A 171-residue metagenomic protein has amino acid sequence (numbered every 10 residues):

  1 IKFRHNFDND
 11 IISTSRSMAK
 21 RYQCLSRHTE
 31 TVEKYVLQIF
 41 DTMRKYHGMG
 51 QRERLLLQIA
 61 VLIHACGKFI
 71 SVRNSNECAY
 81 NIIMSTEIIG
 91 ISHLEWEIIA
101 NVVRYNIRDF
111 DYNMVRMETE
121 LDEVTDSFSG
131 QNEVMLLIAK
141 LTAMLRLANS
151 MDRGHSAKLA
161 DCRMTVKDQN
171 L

Functional and structural regions predicted by a protein language model:
K2-R21, R116: Long, charged amphipathic helices and adjacent flexible linkers at domain junctions
S15-A19, H28, E33-M164: Divalent metal-dependent catalytic cores for phosphoryl transfer on phosphate-bearing substrates
Q169-L171: Short, aliphatic-rich beta-strand segments
